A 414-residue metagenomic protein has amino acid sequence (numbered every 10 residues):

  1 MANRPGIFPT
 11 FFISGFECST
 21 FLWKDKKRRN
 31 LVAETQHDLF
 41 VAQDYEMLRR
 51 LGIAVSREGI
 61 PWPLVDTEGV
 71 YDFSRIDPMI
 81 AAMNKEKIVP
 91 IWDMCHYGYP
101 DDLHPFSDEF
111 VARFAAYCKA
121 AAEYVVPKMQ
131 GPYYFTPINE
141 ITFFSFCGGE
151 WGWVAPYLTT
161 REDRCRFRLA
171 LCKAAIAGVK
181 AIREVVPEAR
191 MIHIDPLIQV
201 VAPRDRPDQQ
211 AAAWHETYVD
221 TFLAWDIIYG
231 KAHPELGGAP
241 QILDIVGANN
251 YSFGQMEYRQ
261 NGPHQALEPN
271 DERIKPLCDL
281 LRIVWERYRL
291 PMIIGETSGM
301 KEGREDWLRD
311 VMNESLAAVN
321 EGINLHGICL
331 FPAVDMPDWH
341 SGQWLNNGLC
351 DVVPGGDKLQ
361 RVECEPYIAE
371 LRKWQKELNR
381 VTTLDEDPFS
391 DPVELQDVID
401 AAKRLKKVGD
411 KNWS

Functional and structural regions predicted by a protein language model:
M1-L39, Y45, R49-A54, L64-S414: Non-catalytic scaffold segments within catalytic domains of secreted glycoside hydrolases
